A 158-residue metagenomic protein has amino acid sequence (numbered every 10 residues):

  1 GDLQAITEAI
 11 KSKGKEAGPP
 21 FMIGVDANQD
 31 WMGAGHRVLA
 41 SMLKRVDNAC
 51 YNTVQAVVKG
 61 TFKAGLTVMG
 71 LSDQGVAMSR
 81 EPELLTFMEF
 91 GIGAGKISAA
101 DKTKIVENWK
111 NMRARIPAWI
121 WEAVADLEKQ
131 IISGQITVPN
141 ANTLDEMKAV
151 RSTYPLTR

Functional and structural regions predicted by a protein language model:
G1-R158: A residue-level marker of the well-folded mature domains of exported/periplasmic proteins
